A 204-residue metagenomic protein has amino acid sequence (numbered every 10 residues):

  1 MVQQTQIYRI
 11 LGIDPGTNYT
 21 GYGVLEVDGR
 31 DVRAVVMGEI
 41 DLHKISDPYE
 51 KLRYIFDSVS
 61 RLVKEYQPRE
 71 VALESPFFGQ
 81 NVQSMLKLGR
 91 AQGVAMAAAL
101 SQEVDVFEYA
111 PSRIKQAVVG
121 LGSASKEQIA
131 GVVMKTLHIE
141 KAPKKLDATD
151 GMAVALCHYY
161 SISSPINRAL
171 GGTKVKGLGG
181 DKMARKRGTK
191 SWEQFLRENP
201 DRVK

Functional and structural regions predicted by a protein language model:
M1-K204: Phosphate- and other anionic-substrate recognition elements at nucleic-acid/protein interfaces
